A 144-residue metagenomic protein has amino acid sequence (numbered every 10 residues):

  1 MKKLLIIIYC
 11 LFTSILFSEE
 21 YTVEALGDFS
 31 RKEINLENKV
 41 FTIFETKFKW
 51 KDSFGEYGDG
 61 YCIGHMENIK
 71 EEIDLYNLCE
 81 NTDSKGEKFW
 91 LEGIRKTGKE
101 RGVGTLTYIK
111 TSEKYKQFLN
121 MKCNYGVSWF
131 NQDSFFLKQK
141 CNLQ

Functional and structural regions predicted by a protein language model:
L4-S14: Sec-dependent N-terminal signal peptides
E19-Q144: Beta-strand-enriched cores of mature, soluble protein domains
